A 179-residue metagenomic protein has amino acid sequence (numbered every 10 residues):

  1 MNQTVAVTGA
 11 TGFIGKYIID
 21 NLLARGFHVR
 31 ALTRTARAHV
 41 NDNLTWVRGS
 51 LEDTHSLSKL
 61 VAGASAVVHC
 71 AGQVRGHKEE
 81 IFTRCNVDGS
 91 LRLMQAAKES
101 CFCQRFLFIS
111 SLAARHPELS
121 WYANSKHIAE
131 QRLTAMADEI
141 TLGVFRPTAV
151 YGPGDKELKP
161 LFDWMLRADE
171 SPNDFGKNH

Functional and structural regions predicted by a protein language model:
V5-R25: N-terminal Rossmann NAD(P)H-binding glycine-rich loop of SDR-like oxidoreductase domains
T8, L32, C70-A71, F106-L112 (+1 more regions): SDR active-site strand-loop-helix element
F27-R34: Conserved glycine-rich Rossmann-like NAD(P)H-binding loop of the short-chain dehydrogenase/reductase
A38, L44, R48-D88, R92 (+2 more regions): NAD(P)H-binding glycine-rich loop region in Rossmannoid oxidoreductase-like domains and their noncatalytic homologs
D88-H127, M136, G143: Conserved Rossmann-fold NAD(P)-dependent oxidoreductase catalytic core, especially the SDR/UDP-sugar
Q131-P153: Conserved beta-loop-beta element that borders a ligand/cofactor-binding pocket
T148-D155, D174-H179: Glycine-rich "substrate-gating" loop/helix at the edge of Rossmann-like oxidoreductase active sites
D163-H179: A conserved pocket-lining segment of Rossmann-fold NAD(P)-dependent short-chain dehydrogenase/reductase
